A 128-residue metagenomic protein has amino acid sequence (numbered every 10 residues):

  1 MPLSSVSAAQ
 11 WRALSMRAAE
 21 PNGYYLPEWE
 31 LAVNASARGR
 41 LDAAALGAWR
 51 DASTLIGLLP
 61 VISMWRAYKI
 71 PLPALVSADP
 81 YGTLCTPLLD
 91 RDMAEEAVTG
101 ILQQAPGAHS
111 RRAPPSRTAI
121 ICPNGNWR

Functional and structural regions predicted by a protein language model:
M1-R128: N-acyltransferase acceptor-side catalytic subdomain
